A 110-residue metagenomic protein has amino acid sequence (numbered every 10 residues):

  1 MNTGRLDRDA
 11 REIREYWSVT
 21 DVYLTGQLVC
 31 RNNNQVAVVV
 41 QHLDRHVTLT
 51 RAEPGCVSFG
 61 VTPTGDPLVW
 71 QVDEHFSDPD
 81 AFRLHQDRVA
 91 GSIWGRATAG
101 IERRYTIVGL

Functional and structural regions predicted by a protein language model:
N2, R45, L49-V57, H75-G109: An amphipathic, aromatic/His-enriched active-site/gating alpha helix that lines ligand/cofactor pockets
N2-T20, G60-L68, W94-L110: Glycine-rich beta-strand-turn "strand-cap" elements at beta-sheet edges
W17, N34, H85-V89: Residues at secondary-structure transition points
V22, V39, V47-T50: Hydrophobic aliphatic residue packing
V22-V29, G60-Q86: Short, well-ordered beta-strand segments in beta-rich or mixed alpha/beta enzyme and ligand-binding folds
V29-V39: Short, surface-exposed ligand-recognition loops at beta-strand->loop->(often short) alpha-helix junctions that present
